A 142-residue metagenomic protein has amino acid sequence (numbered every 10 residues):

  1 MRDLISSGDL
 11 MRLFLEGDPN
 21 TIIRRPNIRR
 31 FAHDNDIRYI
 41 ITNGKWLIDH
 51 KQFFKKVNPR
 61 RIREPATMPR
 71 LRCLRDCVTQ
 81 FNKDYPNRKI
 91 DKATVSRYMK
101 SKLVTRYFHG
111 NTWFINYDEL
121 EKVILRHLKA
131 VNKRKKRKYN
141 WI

Functional and structural regions predicted by a protein language model:
M1-R25, R63-K92, N140-W141: Polyanion-binding surface elements
L10, I28-N35: Solvent-exposed, well-ordered amphipathic alpha-helical segments that flank/support binding or catalytic loops
N27, F31, T94, Y98: Residues in the recognition helix of alpha-helical DNA-binding motifs
A32-R63, M99-K129: Short helix-start
T67-R70, A130-K135: Short, amphipathic alpha-helical interaction segments positioned at domain boundaries
K92-V95, L103: Ankyrin-repeat and related helical/solenoid repeat scaffolds used for protein-protein interactions
F114, K135-K136, N140: Aliphatic-rich, non-membrane protein domains
